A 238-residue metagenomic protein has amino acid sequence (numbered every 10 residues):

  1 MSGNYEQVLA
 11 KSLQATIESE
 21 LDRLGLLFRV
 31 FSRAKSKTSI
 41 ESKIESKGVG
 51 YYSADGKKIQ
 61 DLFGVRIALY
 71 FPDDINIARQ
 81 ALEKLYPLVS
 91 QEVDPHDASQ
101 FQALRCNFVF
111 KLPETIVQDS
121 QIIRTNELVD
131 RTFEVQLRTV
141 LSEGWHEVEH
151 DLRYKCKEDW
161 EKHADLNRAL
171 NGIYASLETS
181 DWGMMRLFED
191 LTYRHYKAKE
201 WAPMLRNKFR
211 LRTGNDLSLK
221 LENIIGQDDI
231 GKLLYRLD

Functional and structural regions predicted by a protein language model:
G3-Y5, L9, V129-D238: An acidic, glycine-/histidine-flanked metal-binding catalytic module
Q7-V49: Surface-exposed, low-hydrophobicity interaction/linker segments
Y52-Q60, R124: Short, flexible, solvent-exposed loop/turn segments with mixed acidic/basic and small polar residues
F63-Y70, V135: Short cationic amphipathic helices and targeting signals
I77-A78, V117-D119, E143-H146: Short helix/loop capping segments that flank catalytic or ligand/cofactor-binding pockets
A78-L85, I123-R124: Short amphipathic alpha-helices in soluble, non-transmembrane regions that often serve as interface/regulatory elements
E83-S90, C156: A common structural junction motif
V89-L112, I116, Q121-T125: Short Gly/Thr-rich strand-loop-strand
